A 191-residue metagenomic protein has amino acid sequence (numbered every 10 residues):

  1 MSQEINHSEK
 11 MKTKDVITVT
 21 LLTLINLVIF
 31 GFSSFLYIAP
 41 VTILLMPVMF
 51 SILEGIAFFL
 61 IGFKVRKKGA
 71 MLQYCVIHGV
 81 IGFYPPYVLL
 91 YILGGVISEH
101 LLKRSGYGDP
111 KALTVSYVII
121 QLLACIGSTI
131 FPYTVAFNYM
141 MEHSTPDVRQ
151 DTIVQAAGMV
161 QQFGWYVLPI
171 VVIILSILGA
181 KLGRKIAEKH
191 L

Functional and structural regions predicted by a protein language model:
M1-M11, L182-L191: N-terminal charge/polar-biased segments
S2-L72: Hydrophobic transmembrane alpha-helices
V16-L21, V48-M49, M71-V76, V88-L93 (+2 more regions): Hydrophobic alpha-helical transmembrane segments
L21-T23, V28, I92-T129, A180: Short helix-perturbing small/polar motifs within transmembrane alpha-helices
S33-V41, V65, G69, L101 (+3 more regions): Membrane-interfacial segments
F35-A39, I43, V76-R104: Interfacial aromatic-anchored transmembrane helix boundaries in multi-pass membrane proteins
E54-I56, G95, I177: A generic alpha-helix surface/boundary motif
V88, V115-K189: Membrane-embedded alpha-helical hairpins and interfacial helices in multi-pass inner-membrane proteins
